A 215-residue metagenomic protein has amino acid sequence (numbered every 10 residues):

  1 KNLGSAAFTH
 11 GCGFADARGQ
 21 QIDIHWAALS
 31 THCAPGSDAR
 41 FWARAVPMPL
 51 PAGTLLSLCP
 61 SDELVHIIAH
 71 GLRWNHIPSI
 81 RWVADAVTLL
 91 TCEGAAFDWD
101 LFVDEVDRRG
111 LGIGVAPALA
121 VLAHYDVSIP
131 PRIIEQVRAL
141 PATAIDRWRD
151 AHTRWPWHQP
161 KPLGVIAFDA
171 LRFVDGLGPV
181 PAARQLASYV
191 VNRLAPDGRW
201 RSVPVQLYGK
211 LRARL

Functional and structural regions predicted by a protein language model:
K1-L215: Conserved NTP-donor binding/palm subdomain of two-metal-ion nucleotidyltransferases/polymerases, i.e., the charged
